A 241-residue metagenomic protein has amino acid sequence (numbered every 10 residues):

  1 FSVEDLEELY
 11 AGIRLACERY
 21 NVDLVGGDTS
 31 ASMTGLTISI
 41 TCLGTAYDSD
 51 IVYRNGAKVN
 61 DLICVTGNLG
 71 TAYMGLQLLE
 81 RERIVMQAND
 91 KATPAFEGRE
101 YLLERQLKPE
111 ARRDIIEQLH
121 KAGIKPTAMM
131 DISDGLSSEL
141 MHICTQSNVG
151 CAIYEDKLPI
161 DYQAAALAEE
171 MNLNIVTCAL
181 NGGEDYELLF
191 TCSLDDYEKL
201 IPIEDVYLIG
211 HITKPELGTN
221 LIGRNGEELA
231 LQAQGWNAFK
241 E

Functional and structural regions predicted by a protein language model:
F1-D23, A31-I38, L43, K121 (+1 more regions): Glycine-/charge-enriched secondary-structure boundary and capping motifs
R14, V25-A31, D48-G56, L107 (+2 more regions): A generic local secondary-structure boundary/capping motif
G27, T66-G67, M130: Active-site flanking residues adjacent to catalytic metal/cofactor-binding acidic residues
D48-L107: Phosphate/diphosphate-binding glycine-rich loops and adjacent basic-rich segments that engage nucleotide
I51, G75, I115, E139 (+1 more regions): Hydrophobic side chains in well-ordered alpha-helices
L107-A111, I132-G135: Short, contiguous, pocket-lining structural segments that sit at or immediately flank catalytic/ligand-binding sites
D114-K121: Histidine/acidic residue-rich metal-binding segments in metalloenzymes
